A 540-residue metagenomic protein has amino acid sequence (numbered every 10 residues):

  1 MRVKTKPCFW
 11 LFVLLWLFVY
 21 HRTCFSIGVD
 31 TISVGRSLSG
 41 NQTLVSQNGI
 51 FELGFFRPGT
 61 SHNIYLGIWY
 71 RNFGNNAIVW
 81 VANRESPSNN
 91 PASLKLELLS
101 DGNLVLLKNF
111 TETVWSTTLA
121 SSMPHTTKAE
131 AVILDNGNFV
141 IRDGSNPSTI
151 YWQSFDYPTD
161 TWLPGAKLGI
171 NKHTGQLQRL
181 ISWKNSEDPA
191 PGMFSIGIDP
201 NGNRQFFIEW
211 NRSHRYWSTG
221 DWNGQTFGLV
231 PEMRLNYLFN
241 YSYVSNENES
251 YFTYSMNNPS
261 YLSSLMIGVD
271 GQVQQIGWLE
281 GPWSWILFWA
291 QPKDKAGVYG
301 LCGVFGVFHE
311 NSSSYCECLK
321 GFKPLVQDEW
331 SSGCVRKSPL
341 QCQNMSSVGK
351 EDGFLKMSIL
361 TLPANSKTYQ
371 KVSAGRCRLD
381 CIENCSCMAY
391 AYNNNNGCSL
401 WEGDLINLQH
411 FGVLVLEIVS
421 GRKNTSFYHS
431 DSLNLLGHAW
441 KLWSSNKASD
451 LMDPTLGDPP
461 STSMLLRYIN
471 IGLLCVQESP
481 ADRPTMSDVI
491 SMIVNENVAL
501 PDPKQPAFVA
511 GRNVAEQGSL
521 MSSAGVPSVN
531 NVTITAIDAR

Functional and structural regions predicted by a protein language model:
M1-T5, W10-L15, P459-I471, E478-R540: Intrinsically disordered, low-complexity cytosolic regulatory tails and linkers adjacent to catalytic/signaling modules
R2-H410: Beta-rich ligand-binding surfaces for carbohydrates and other polyanions
E85, N103, N138, S154 (+9 more regions): Alpha-helical recognition domains of nuclear gene-regulatory proteins
K293, L362-S373, N424-H429, T455-T462: Short, contiguous acidic/charged loop-to-helix segments that flank catalytic cores in large enzymes
P339-A374, D431-S432, W440-A448, D502-Q505 (+1 more regions): Membrane-proximal cytoplasmic juxtamembrane segment of single-pass receptors with intracellular kinase/kinase-homology
F354-P363, A439-A481: C-terminal lobe substrate-recognition/regulatory segment of protein kinase catalytic domains
S373, C377, F411, D431-L435 (+4 more regions): Alpha-helical interaction elements in eukaryotic regulators
F411-D450: Conserved C-lobe activation region of Hanks-type protein kinase-like domains
